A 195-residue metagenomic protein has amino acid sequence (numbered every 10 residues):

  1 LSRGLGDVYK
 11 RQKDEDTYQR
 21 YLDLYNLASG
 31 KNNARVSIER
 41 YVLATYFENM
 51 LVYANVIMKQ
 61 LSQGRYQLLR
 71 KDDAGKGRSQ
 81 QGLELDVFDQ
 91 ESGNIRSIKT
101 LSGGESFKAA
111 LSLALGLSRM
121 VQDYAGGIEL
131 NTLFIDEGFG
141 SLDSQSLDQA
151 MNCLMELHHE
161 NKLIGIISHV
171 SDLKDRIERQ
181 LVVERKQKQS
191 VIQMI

Functional and structural regions predicted by a protein language model:
R3, D7-I195: Terminal ABC-like ATPase head and other globular end-domains that cap long coiled-coil arms in SMC/Rad50/SbcC-family
